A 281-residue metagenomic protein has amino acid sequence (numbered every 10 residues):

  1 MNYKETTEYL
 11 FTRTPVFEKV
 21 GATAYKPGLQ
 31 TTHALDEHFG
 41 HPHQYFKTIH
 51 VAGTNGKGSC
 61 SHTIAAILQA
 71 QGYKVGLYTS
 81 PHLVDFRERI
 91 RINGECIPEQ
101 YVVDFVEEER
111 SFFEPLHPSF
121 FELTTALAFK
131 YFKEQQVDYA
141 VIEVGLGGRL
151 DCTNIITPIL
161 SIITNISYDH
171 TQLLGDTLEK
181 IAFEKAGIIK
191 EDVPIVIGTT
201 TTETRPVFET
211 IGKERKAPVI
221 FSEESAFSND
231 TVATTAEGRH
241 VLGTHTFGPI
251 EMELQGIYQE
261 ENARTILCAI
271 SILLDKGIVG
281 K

Functional and structural regions predicted by a protein language model:
M1-G53, C60-H62, A66-Q71: Short functional linear segments
T7, T32, S61, V102 (+3 more regions): A general structural signal for well-ordered alpha-helical segments in protein cores
T14, E18, E108, I159-I166: Gly-rich Lys/Arg/Thr-decorated short loops/hinges at beta-loop-alpha junctions or inter-strand turns that position
A22-L29, H33-Q44, A70-I156, Q172-L174 (+1 more regions): ATP-dependent carboxylate-amine ligase catalytic core
I64, A128, F208: Aromatic/hydrophobic pocket-lining residues that form π-stacking "cages" and hydrophobic walls in ligand
V75, L254-I266: Short glycine/threonine-rich catalytic loop with a Thr-x-Gly-x-Asp
F113-P118, E251-I257: A short glycine/serine-rich beta->alpha loop
A140-E143, L160-P249, A263, L267-V279: Acidic, Mg2+-coordinating active-site environments of NTP-dependent enzymes
